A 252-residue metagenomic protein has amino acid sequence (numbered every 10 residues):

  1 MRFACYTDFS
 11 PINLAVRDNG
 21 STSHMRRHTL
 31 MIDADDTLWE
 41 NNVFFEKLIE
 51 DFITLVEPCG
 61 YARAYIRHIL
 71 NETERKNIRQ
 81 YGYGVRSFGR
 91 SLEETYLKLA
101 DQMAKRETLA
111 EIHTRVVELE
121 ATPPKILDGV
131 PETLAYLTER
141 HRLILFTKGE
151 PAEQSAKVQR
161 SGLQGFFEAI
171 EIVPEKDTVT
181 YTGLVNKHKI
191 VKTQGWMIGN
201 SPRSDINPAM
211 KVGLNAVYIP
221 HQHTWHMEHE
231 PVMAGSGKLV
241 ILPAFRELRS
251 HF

Functional and structural regions predicted by a protein language model:
R2-H28, E107, P131, A135 (+2 more regions): Asp-based, Mg2+/Mn2+-dependent phosphohydrolase catalytic module
S23-I69: Active-site neighborhood of HAD-like aspartate-dependent phosphohydrolases
F45-I53, G89, E93, P151: An amphipathic alpha-helix signature
D51, L55, T133-R140: A short, Lys/Arg-enriched amphipathic alpha-helix followed by its capping loop at the start of a domain
N71-E118: A metal-dependent, Asp-based hydrolase signature
I112-P131: Long amphipathic N-terminal alpha/beta scaffold segment
T147: Conserved phosphate-coupling serine/threonine residues in phosphotransfer and NTP-handling enzymes
